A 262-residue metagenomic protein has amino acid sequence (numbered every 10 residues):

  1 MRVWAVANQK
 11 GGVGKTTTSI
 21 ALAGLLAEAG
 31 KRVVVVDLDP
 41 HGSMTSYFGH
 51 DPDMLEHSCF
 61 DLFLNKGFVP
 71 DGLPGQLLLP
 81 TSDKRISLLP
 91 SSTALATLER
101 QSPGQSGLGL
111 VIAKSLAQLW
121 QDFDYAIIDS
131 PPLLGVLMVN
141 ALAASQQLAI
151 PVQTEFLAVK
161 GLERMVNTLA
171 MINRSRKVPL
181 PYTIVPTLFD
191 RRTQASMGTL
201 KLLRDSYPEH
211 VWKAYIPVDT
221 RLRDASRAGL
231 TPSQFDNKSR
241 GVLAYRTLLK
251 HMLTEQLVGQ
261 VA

Functional and structural regions predicted by a protein language model:
M1-A262: P-loop NTP-binding core
